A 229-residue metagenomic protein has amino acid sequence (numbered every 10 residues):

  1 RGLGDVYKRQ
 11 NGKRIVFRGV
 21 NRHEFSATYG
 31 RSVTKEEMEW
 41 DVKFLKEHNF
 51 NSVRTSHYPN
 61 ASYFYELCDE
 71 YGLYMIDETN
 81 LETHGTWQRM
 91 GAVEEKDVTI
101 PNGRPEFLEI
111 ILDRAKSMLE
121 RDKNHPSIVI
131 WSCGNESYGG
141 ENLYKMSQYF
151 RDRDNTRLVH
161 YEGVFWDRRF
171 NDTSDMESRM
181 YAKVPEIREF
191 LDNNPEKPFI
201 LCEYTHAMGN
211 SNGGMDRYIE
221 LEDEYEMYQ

Functional and structural regions predicted by a protein language model:
G2-Y7: Short, small-residue-biased leader/transition segments that mark boundaries at the very start of proteins
K8-Y29: N-terminal small/glycine-rich loop or linker at the start of catalytic domains across soluble metabolic enzymes
N11, Y29-M38, S117: Short, composition-biased local secondary-structure segments
F25-K35, P101-E106: Active-site mouth loops of central-metabolism enzymes
V33-F50: Short, solvent-exposed cationic patches
K43, S52-Q229: Substrate-binding/catalytic cleft of secreted carbohydrate-active enzymes, primarily glycoside hydrolases
